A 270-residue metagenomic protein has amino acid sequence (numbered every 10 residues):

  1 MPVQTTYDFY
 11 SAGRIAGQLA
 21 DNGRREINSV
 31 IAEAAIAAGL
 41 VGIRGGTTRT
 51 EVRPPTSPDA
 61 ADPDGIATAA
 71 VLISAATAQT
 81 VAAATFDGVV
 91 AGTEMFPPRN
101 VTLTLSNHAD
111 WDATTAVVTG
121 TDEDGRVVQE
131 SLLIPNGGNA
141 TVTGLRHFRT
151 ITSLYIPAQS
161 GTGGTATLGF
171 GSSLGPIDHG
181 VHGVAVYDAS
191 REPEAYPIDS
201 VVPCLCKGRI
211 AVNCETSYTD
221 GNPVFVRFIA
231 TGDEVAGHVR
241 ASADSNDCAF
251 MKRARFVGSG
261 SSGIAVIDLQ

Functional and structural regions predicted by a protein language model:
M1-Q270: Surface-exposed, low-hydrophobicity beta-strand/loop segments enriched in small/polar/acidic residues
